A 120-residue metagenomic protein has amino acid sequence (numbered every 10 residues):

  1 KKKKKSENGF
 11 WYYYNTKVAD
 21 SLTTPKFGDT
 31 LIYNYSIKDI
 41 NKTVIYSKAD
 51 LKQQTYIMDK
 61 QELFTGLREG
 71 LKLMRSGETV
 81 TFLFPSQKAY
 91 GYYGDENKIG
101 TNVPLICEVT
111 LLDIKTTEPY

Functional and structural regions predicted by a protein language model:
K1-Y120: Cross-family detector of peptidyl-prolyl cis-trans isomerase
